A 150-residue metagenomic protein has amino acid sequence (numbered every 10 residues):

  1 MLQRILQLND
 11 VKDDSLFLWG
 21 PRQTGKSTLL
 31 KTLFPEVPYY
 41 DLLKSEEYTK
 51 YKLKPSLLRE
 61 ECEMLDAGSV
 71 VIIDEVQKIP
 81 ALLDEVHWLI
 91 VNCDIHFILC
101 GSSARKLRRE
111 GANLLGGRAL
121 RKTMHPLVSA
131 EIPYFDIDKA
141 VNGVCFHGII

Functional and structural regions predicted by a protein language model:
M1-V11: Pre-Walker A adenine-sensing motif
L18: Hydrophobic anchor at the beta1->P-loop junction of P-loop NTPases
K26-S27: Conserved lysine of the Walker
Y39-V70: Short glycine-rich substrate-engagement loop in P-loop NTPases that contacts/grips substrate
M64-L82: Conserved P-loop NTPase "ATPase switch" module shared by AAA+ and STAND
I72, H96-S102, T123: Structural recognition of the conserved hydrophobic beta-strand(s) that form the central parallel beta-sheet of P-loop
S102-A104, R108-I150: Interdomain motor-coupling "hinge/lid" segment immediately C-terminal to the ATP-binding subdomain of NTP-driven enzymes
